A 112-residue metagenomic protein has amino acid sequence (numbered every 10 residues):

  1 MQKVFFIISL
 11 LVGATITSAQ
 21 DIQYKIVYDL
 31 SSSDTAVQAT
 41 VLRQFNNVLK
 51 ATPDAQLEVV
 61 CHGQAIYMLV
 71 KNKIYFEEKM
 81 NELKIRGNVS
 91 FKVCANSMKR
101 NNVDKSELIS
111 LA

Functional and structural regions predicted by a protein language model:
M1-D21: Bacterial Sec-dependent N-terminal signal peptides
Q20-A112: Secreted/extracellular ectodomain signature
